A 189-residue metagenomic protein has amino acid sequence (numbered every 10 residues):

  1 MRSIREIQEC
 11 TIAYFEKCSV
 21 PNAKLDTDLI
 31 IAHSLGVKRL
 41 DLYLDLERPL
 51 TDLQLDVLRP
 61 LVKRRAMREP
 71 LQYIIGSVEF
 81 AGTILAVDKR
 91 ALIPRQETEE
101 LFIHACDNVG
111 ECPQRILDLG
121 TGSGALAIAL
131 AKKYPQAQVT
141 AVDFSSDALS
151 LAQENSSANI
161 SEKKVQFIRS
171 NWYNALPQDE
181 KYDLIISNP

Functional and structural regions predicted by a protein language model:
M1-V78: N-terminal auxiliary segments of SAM/dcSAM-dependent transferases
V20, P135-Q136, S157-E162: Short helix-capping segments at alpha-helix termini
L25, E111-Q114, K163, E180: Structured loop/turn residues at beta-strand edges in well-structured enzyme cores
I30, I185-I186: Hydrophobic beta-strand segment of the Class I
L44-L46, D56-Y134, V139-E154, R169 (+1 more regions): SAM-dependent Rossmann-like transferase core, predominantly class I methyltransferases with a strong bias toward
I160-W172: Conserved SAM-binding strand-loop segment of SAM-dependent methyltransferases
Y173-L184: A short acidic, Gly/Pro-enriched loop at the edge of an enzyme's catalytic core that lines a small-molecule cofactor
P189: Conserved NAD(P)H cofactor-binding loop of Rossmann-fold oxidoreductase domains
